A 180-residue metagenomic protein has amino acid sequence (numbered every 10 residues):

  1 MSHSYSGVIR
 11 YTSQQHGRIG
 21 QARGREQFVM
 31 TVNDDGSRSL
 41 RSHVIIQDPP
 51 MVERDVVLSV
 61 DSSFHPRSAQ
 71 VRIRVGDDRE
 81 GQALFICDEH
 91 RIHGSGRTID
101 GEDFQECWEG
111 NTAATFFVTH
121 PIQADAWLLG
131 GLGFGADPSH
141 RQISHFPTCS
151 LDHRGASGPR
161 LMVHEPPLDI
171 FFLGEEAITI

Functional and structural regions predicted by a protein language model:
S2-R25, A83-T179: Solvent-exposed helix/loop surface patches that form functional interfaces
H3-D55: N-terminal ordered "arm"
G36-V44, V52-L58, S157-F171: Beta-strand-enriched cores of mature, soluble protein domains
I46-D100: Hydrophobic/aromatic-rich structural module bridging two neighboring secondary-structure elements via a short loop
D55, S59-S62, T112, A177-I180: Extended Gly/Ser/Thr-rich low-complexity repeat segments, especially those forming or decorating extracellular
